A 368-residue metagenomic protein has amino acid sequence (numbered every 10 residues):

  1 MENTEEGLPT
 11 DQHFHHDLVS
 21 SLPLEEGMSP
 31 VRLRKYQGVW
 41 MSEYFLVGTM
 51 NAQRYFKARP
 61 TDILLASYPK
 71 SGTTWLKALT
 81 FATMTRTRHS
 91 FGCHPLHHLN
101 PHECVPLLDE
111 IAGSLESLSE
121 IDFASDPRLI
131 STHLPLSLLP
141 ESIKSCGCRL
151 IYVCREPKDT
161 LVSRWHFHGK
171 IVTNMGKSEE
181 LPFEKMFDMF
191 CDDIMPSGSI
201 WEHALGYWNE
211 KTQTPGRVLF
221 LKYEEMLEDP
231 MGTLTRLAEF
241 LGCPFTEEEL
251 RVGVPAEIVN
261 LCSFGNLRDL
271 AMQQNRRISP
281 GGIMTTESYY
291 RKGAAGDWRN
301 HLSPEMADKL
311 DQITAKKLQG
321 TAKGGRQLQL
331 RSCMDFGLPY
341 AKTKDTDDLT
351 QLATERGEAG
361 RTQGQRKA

Functional and structural regions predicted by a protein language model:
M1-L221, F240-L241, M272-D345, L352 (+1 more regions): PAPS-dependent sulfotransferase catalytic domain
R86, T233-E247: Non-catalytic, well-ordered alpha-helical segments in soluble enzyme domains
W201, L227-M231, V252: Alpha-helix initiation and capping sites
F220-T233, L237: C-terminal, well-structured subdomains that either form a transmembrane helix-short loop-helix hairpin in multi-pass
C243-P255, R326: Short, surface-exposed acidic
A359-Q363: Short, intrinsically disordered C-terminal tails of secreted or membrane-associated proteins
